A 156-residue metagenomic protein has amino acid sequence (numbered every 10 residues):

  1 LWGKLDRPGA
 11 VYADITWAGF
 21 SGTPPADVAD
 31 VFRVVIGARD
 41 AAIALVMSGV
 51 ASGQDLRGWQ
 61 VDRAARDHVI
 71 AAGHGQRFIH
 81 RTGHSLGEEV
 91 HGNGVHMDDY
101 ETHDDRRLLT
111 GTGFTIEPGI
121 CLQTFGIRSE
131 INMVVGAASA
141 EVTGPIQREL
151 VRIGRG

Functional and structural regions predicted by a protein language model:
L1-G156: Active-site neighborhoods and metal-handling regions in enzymes and metal-associated proteins
